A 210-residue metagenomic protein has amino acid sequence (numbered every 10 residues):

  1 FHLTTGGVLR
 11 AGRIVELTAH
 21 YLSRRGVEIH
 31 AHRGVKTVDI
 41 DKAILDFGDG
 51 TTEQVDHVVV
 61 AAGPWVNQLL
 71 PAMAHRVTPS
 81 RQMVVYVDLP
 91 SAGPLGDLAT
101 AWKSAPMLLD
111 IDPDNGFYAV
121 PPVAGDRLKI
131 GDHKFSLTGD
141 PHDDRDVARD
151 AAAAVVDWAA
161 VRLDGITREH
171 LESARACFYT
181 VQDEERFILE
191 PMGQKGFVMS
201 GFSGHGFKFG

Functional and structural regions predicted by a protein language model:
H2-G48, E53-H57, A61: Helical element adjacent to the flavin cofactor pocket in flavoenzyme catalytic cores
G7, T51, V123, R168 (+2 more regions): Structured beta->alpha junctions
G26, Q82-M83, G206-F209: Hydrophobic alpha-helical segments, especially transmembrane helices and their immediate juxtamembrane helical caps
D46-G48, G131, M199-S200: Beta-strand residues in well-ordered beta-sheet regions across diverse protein folds
T51-E53, S136-L137, H205: Short, surface-exposed beta-strand-loop junctions and turns on beta-sheet-rich folds
H57, P64-K195: Active-site substrate-recognition segment that forms the wall of the catalytic cavity or substrate channel
G196-G210: Glycine-rich phosphate/pyrophosphate-binding beta-alpha loops
